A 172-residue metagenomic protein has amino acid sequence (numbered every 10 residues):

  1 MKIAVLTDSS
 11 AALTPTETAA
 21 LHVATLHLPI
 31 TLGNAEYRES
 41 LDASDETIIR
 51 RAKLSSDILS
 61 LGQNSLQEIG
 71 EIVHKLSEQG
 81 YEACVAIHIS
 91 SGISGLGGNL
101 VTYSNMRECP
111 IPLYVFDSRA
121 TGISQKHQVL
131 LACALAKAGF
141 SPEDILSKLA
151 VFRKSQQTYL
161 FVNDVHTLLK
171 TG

Functional and structural regions predicted by a protein language model:
M1-K2, G80-A83, I111: Short coil/turn segments at beta-strand junctions that form active-site/ligand-binding loops
K2-I3, L61: A generic structural signal for short
A4, S10-A19, V23-A24, L28-T31 (+3 more regions): Mixed-charge interfacial surface used for oligomerization/domain docking and macromolecular partner engagement
E36-M106: Class I S-adenosyl-L-methionine
